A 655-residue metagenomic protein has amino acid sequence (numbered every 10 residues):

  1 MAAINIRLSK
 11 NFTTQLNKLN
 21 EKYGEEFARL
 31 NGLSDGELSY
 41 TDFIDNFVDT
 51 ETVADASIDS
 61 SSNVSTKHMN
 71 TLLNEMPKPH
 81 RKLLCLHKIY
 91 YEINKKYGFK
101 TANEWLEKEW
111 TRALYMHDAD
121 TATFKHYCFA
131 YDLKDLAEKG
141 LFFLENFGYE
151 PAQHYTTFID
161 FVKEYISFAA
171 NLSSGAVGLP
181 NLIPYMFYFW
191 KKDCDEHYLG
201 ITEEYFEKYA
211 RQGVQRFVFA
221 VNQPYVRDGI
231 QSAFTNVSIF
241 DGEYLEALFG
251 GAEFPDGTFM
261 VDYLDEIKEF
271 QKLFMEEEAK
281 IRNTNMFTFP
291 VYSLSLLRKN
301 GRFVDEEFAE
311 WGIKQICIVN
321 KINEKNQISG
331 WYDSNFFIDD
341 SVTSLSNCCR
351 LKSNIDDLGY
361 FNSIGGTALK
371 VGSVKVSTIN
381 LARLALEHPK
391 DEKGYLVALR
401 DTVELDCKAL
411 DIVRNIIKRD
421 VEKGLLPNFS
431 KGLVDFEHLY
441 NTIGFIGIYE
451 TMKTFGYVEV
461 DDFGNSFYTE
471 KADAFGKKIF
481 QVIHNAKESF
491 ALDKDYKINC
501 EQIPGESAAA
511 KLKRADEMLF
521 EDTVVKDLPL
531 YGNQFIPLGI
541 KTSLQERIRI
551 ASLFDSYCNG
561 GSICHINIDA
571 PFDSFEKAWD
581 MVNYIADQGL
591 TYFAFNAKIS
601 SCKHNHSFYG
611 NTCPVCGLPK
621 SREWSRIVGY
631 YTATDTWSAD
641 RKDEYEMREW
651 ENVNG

Functional and structural regions predicted by a protein language model:
A3-E437, V458, G464-T469, D473-P614 (+2 more regions): Conserved catalytic cores of very large enzyme subunits
P184, N441-T454, R626: Contiguous, well-ordered alpha-helical segments that form the cores/surfaces of helical PPI scaffolds
K208-F219, K453-T454, T632, R641 (+1 more regions): Metallocofactor- and cofactor-centric catalytic cores in central/energy metabolism, strongly enriched
F436-F445, K642: Core of folded catalytic or high-affinity ligand/protein-binding domains in predominantly eukaryotic proteins
G444-G447, G560, G629, D640: Glycine-centered flexibility sites
V460-F463, T634-T636: Short, surface-exposed acidic
G617-G655: Long, charge-rich boundary regions
